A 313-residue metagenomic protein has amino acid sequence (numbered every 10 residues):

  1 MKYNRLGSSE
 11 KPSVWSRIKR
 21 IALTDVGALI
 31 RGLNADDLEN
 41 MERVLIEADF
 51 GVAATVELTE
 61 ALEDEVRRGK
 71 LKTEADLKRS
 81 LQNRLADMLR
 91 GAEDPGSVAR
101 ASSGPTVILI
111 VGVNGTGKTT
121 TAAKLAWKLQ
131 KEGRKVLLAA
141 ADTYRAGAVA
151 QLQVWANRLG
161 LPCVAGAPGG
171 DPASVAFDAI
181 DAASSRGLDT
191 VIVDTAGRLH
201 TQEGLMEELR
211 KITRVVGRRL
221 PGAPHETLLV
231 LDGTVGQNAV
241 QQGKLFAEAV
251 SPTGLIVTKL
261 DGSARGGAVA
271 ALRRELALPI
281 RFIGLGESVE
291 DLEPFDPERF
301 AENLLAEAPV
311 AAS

Functional and structural regions predicted by a protein language model:
M1-I110, L125, K131-L138, R158 (+2 more regions): Non-catalytic terminal/linker segments enriched in charged/polar, low-complexity residues
A86, V98-S313: P-loop/Walker A NTP-binding module and the surrounding RecA-like catalytic core of P-loop NTPases
